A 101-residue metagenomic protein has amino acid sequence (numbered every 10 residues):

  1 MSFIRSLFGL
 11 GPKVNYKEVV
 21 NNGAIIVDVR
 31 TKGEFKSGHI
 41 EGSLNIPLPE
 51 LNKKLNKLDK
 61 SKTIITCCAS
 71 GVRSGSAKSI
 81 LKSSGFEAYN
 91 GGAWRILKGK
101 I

Functional and structural regions predicted by a protein language model:
S2-Y16, N22-A24, K32-T63, V72-I101: Rhodanese-like catalytic fold shared by cysteine-dependent sulfurtransferases and DSP/PTP-type phosphatases
D28: N-terminal glycine-rich beta->alpha transition that marks the start or flank of a dinucleotide-binding site
C67: Short, surface-exposed ligand- or partner-binding patches at beta-edge/loop junctions that are enriched in aromatics
